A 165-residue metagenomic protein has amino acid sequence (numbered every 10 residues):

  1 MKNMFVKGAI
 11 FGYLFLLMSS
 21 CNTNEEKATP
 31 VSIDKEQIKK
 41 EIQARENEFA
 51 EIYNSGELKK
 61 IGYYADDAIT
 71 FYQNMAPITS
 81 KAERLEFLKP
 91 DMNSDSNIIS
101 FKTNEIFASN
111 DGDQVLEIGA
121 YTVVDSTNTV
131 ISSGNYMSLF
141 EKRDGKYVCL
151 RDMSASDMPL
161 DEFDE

Functional and structural regions predicted by a protein language model:
M1-I33: Bacterial Sec-dependent N-terminal signal peptides
C21-Y63, D161-E165: Short, low-complexity N-terminal intrinsically disordered segments enriched in polar/charged residues
E26-K27, S133-D161: Short beta-strand edge/turn micro-motifs at domain boundaries
E36, E41, E57-D113: A solvent-exposed, acidic/Ser-Thr-rich amphipathic alpha-helical stretch
G112-Y121: A short hydrophobic beta-strand element
V123-D125: Beta-strand elements of well-folded, non-transmembrane domains
